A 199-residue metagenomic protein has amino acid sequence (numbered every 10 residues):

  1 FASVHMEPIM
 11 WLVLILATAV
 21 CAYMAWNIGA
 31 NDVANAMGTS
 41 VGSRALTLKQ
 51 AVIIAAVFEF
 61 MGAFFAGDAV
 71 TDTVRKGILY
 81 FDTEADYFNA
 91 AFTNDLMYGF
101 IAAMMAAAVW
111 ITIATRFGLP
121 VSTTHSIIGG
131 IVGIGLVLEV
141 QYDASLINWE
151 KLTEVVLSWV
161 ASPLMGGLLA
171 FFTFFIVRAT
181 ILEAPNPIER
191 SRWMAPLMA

Functional and structural regions predicted by a protein language model:
F1-A199: Alpha-helical transmembrane segments and immediately membrane-proximal extracytoplasmic
